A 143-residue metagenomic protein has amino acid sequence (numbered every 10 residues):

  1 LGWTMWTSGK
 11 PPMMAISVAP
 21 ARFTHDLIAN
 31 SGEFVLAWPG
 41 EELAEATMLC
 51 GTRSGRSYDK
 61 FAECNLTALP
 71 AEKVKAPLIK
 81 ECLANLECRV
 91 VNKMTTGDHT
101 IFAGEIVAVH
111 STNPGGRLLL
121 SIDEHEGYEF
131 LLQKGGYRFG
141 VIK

Functional and structural regions predicted by a protein language model:
L1-K143: Basic, polyanion-binding surface patches
